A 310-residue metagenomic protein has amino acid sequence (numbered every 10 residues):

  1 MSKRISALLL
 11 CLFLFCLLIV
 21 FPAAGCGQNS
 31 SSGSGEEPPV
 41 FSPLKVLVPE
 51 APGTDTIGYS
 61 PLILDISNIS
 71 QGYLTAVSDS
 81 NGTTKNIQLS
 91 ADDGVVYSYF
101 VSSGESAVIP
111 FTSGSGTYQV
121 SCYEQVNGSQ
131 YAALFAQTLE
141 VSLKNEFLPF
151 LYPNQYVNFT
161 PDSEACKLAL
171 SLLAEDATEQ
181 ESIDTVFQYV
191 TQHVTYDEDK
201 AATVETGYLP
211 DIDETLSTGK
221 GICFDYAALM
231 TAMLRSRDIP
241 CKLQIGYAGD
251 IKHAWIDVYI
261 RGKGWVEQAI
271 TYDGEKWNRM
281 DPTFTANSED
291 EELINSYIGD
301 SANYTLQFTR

Functional and structural regions predicted by a protein language model:
S2-Q180, W265-Q268, S301-R310: N-terminal accessory/pre-domain segments preceding catalytic cores
I63-L64, D199-V204, C223-D225: Short N-terminal helix-initiation segments at or just after the protein's N-terminus
P153-T218, V266, G274-A286, L293-R310: Secondary-structure boundary elements
S182-V186, G219-L234: Active-site nucleophilic cysteine motif
D225-N303, Q307-R310: Hydrophobic/aromatic-rich core segments of domains that either
